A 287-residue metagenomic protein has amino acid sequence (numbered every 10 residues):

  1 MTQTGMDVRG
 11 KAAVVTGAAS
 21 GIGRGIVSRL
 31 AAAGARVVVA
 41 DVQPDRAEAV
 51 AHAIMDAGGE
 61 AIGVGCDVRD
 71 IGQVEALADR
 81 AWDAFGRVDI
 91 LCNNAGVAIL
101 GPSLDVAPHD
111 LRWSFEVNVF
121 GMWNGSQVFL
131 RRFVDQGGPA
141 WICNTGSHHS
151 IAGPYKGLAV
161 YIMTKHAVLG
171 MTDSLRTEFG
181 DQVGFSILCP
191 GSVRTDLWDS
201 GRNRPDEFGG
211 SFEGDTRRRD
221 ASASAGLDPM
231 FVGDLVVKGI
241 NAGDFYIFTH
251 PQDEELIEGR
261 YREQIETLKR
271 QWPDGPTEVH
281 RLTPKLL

Functional and structural regions predicted by a protein language model:
G5-V38: Canonical Rossmann dinucleotide-binding motif of NAD(H)/NADP(H)-dependent dehydrogenases/reductases, specifically
K11, G59-E60, R87-V88, F133-S147 (+1 more regions): Active-site loop of short-chain dehydrogenase/reductase
A35-V50: Conserved glycine-rich Rossmann-like NAD(P)H-binding loop of the short-chain dehydrogenase/reductase
P44-D45, G65-A76, P108: The beta1-alpha1 cofactor-binding region of Rossmann-like NAD(H)/NADP(H)-dependent oxidoreductases
P102-S103, A107-R112: Substrate-binding pocket helix/loop in short-chain dehydrogenase/reductase
C143-A167, T172-D173, T177, S192: Catalytic loop of short-chain dehydrogenase/reductase
T177-P251: SDR active-site lid
